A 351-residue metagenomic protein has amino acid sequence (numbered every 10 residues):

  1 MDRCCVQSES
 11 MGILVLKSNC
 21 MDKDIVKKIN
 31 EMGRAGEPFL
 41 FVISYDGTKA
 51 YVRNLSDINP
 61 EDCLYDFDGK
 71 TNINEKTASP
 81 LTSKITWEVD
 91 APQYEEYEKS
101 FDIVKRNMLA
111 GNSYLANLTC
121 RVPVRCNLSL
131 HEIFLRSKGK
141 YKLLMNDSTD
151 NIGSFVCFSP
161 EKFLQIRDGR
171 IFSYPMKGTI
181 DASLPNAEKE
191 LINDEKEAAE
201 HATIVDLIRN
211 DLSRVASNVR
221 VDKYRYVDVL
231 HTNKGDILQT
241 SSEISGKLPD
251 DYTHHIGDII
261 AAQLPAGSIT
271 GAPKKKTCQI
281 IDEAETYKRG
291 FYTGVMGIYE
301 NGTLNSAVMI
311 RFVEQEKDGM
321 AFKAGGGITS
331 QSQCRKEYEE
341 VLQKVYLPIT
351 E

Functional and structural regions predicted by a protein language model:
C4-E351: Extended alpha-helical targeting/anchoring segments, especially N-terminal organellar/secretory targeting helices
